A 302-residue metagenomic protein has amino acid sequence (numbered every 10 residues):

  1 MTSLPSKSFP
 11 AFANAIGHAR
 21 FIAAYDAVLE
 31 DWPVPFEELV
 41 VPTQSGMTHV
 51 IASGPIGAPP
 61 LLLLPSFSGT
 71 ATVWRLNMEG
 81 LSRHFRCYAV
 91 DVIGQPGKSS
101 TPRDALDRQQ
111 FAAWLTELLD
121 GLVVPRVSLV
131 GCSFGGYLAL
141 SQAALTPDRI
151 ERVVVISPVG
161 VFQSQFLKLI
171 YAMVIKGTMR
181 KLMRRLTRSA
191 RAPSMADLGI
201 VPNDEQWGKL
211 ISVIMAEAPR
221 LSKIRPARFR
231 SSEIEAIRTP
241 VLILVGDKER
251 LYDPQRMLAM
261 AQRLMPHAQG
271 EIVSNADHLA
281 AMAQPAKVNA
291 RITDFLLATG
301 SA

Functional and structural regions predicted by a protein language model:
M1-P59, H84-F85, P125, T293 (+1 more regions): Alpha/beta-hydrolase fold catalytic core
G46, S164, K181-T239: Conserved alpha/beta-hydrolase catalytic His-Asp/Glu region
I51-G97: Conserved HGGG/HGGXW glycine-rich cap/lid loop of the alpha/beta-hydrolase fold
E79, L242-A276: Conserved loop-alpha-helix segment in the C-terminal half of the alpha/beta-hydrolase fold that carries the catalytic
Y88-V130, A290: Active-site loop/oxyanion-hole signature of alpha/beta-hydrolase fold enzymes
G131, G135, A139: Gly/Ala-rich beta-loop-alpha elbow adjacent to hydrolase catalytic centers
L140, A144, R152-K181: Flexible "cap/lid" loop of the alpha/beta hydrolase fold
A268-A302: Catalytic active-site module of serine/aspartate enzymes centered on a nucleophile-bearing elbow/loop
